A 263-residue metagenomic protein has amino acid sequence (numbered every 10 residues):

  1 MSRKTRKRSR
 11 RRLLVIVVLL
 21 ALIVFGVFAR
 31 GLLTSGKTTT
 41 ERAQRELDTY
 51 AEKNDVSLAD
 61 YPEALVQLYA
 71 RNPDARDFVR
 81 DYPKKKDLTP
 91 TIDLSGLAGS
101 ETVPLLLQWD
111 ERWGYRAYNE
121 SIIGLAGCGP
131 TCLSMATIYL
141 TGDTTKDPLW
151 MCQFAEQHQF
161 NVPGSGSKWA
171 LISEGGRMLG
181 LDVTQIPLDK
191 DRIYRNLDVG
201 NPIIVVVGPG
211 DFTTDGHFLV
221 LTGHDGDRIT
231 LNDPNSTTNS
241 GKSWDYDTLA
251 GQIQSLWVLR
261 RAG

Functional and structural regions predicted by a protein language model:
M1-R11: N-terminal Lys/Arg-rich, disordered targeting/topogenic segments
S9-V18, V24-F160: Active-site-adjacent structural segments surrounding the nucleophilic cysteine of cysteine proteases and isopeptidases
F25-E52, D93-L94, E101, I138 (+1 more regions): Conserved active-site-adjacent core of cysteine acyl-enzyme catalytic domains
